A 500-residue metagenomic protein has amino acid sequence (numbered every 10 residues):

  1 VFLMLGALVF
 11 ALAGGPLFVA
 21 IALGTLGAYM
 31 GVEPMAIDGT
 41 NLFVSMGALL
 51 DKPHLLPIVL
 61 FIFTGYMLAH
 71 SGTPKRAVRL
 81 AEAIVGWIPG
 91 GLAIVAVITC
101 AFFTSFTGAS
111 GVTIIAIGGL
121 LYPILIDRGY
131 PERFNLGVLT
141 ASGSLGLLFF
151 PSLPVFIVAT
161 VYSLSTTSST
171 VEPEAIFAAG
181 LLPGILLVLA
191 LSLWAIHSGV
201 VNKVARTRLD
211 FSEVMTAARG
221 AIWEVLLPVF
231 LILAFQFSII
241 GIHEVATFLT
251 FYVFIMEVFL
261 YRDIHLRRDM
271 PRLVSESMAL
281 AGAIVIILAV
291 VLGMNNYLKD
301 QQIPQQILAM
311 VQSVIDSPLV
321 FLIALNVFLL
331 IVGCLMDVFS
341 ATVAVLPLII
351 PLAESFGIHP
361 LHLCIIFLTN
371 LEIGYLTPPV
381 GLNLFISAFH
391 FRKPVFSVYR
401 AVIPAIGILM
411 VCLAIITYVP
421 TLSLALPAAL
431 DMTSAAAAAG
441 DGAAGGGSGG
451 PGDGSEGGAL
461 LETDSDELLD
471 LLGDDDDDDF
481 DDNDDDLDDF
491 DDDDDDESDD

Functional and structural regions predicted by a protein language model:
V1-D500: Alpha-helical transmembrane segments of multi-pass membrane transport proteins
